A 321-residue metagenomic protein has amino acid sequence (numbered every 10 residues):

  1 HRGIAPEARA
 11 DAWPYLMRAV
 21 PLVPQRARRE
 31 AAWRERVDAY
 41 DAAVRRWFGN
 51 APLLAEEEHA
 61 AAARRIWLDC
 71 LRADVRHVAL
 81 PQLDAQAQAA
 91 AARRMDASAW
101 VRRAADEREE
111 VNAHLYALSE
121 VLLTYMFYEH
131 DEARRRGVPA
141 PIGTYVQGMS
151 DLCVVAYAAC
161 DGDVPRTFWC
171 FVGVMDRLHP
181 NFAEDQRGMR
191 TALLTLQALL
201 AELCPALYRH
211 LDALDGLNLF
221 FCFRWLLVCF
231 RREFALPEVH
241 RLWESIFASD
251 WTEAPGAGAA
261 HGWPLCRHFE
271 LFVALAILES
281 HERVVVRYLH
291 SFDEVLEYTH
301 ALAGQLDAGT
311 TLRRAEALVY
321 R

Functional and structural regions predicted by a protein language model:
H1-G304: Internal, helix-rich recognition cores of eukaryotic regulatory domains
L302-R321: Eukaryote-biased recognition of C-terminal alpha-helical segments
